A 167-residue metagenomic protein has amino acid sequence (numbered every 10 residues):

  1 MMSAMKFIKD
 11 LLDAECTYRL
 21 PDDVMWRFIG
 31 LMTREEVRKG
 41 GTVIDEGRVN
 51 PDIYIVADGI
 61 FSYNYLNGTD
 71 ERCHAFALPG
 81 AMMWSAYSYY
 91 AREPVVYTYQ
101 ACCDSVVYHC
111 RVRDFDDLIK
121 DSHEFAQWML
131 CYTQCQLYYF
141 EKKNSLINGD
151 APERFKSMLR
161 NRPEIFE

Functional and structural regions predicted by a protein language model:
M1-T33: Cyclic nucleotide-binding regulatory module and flanking cytosolic helices
A4, D52, A151: Hydrophobic (often cysteine-bearing) scaffold residues that line and stabilize catalytic clefts of nucleotide/cofactor
C16, G41-C102: Cyclic nucleotide-binding regulatory domains
T17, T33, V37, M82 (+2 more regions): Generic structural signal for secondary-structure transition and capping sites
E35-V37, A77, C110: Hydrophobic residues at beta-strand termini and immediately following loops that shape nucleotide-binding pockets
Q100-C103, Y108-E167: Polybasic "coupling" helices that flank or enter modular domains
